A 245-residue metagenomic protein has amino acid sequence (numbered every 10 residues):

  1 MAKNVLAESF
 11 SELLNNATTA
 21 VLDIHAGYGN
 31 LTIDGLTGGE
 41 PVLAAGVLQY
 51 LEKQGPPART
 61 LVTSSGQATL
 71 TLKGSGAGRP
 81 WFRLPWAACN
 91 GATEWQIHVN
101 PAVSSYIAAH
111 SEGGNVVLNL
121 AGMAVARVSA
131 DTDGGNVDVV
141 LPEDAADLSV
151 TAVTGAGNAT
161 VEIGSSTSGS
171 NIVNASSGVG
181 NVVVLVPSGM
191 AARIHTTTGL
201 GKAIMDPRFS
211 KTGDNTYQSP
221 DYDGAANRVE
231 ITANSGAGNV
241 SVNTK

Functional and structural regions predicted by a protein language model:
A2-L36, A108: N-terminal segments that cap or nucleate solenoid repeat domains
L6-L13, T37, L43-G66, T71-A88 (+1 more regions): Short, surface-exposed interaction patches in beta-rich subdomains that mediate adhesion/assembly near membranes
T18-A20, G27, G66-A68, T93 (+2 more regions): Envelope-exposed proteins and targeting segments
V21-H25, T32, A108-H110, S129 (+2 more regions): Soluble periplasmic/extracytoplasmic beta-strand elements of cell-envelope proteins
Y28-N30, E112, G199, N239: Extracellular/lumenal glycan-associated surfaces
N90-Q96: Extracellular beta-strand/beta-solenoid scaffold signature
V99-S111: Parallel beta-helix/beta-solenoid
A108-A145: Right-handed parallel beta-helix
